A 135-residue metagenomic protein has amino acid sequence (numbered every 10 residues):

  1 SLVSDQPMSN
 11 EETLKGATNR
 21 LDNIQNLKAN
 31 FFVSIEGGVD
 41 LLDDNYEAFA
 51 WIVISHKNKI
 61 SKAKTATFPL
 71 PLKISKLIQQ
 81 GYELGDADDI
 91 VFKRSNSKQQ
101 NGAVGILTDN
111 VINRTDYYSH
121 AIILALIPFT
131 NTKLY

Functional and structural regions predicted by a protein language model:
S4-Y135: Anionic-ligand binding patches
